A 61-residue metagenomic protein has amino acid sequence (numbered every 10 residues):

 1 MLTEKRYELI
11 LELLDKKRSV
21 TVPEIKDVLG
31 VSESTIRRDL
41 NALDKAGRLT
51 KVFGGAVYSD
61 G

Functional and structural regions predicted by a protein language model:
L2-E24, V28, E33-S34, L40-G61: HTH-adjacent hinge/linker in prokaryotic transcriptional regulators
